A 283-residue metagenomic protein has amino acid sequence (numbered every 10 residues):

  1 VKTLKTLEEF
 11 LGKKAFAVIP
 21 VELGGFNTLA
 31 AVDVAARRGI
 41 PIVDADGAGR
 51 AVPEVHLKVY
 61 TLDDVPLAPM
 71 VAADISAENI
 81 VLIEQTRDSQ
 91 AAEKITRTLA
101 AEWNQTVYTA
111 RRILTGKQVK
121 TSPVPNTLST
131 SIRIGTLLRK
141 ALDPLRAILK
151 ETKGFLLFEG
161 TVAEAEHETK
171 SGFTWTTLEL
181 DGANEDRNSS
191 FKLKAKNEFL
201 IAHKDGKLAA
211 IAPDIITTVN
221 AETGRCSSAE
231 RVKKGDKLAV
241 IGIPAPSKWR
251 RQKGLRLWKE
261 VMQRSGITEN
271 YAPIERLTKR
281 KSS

Functional and structural regions predicted by a protein language model:
V1-F16: Glycine-rich oxoanion-binding loops at beta->alpha junctions
K14-E22, P41-V43: A short, small-residue-rich loop immediately preceding and capping a beta-strand
A15, W103-T115, P144-F158, S247-K253: Flexible, glycine/charged-enriched surface loops at secondary-structure junctions
V21-V32, G49-E54: Short glycine/serine/threonine-rich phosphate/pyrophosphate-binding segments that cradle anionic phosphate groups
R37-H56: Short, acidic/small-residue loops that bind anionic groups at enzyme active sites
L57-L99: A structural-propensity feature for long, helix-poor, extended segments
I132-A183: Oxyanion-binding "anion nests"
E166-S283: C-terminal non-catalytic interaction/assembly regions of soluble proteins
